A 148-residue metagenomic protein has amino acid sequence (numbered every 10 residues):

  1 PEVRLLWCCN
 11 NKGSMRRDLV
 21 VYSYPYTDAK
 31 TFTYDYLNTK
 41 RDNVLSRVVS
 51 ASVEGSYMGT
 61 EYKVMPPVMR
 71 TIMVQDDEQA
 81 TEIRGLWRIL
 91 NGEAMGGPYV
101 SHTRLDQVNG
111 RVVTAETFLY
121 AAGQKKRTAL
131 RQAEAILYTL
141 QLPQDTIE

Functional and structural regions predicted by a protein language model:
P1, G110-E148: Surface-exposed amphipathic alpha-helical segments
E2-S56: Secretory pathway targeting signatures of secreted, lumenal, and periplasmic proteins
C9, Y22-Y24, M65, L86 (+1 more regions): A structural detector for beta-sheet-dominated domains
K12-G13, Y24-D28, W87-L90, F118-G123: Short, flexible beta-strand-to-coil junctions
R17-L19, T31-F32, E93-A94, K125-A129: A short, polar/proline- and glycine-enriched secondary-structure boundary/capping micro-motif
R17-V20, A80-I83, G110-T117: Glycine-rich, often proline-containing surface loops adjacent to acidic residues and nearby aromatics that form
Y26-D28, N38-N43, S101-D106, E134-Y138: Short, low-complexity, polar/charged sequence segments that are solvent-exposed and flexible
V49-N109, Q124-K125: Signature of long, low-cysteine stretches enriched in small and polar/charged residues
